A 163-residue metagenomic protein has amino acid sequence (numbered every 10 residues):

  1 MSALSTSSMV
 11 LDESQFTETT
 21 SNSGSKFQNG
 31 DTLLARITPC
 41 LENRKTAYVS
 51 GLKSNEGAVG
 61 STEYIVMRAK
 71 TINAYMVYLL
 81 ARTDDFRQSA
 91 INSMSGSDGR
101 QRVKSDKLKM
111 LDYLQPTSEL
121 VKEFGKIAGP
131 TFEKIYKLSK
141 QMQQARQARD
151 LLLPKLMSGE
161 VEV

Functional and structural regions predicted by a protein language model:
M1-P116: DNA target-recognition domains and sequence-specific DNA-contacting regions of bacterial/archaeal
I72, L80, D85-Q88, M94-S97 (+1 more regions): Amphipathic alpha-helical coiled-coil/heptad-repeat segments
